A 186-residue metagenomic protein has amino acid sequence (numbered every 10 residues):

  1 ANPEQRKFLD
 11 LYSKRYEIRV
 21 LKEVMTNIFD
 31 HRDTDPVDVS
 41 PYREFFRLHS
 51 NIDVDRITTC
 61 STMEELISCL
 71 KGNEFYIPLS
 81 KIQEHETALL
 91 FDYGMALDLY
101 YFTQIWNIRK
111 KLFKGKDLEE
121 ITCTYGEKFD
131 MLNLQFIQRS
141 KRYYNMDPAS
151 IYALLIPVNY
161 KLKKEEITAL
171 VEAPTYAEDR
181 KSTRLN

Functional and structural regions predicted by a protein language model:
A1-R184: Extended alpha-helical surfaces
